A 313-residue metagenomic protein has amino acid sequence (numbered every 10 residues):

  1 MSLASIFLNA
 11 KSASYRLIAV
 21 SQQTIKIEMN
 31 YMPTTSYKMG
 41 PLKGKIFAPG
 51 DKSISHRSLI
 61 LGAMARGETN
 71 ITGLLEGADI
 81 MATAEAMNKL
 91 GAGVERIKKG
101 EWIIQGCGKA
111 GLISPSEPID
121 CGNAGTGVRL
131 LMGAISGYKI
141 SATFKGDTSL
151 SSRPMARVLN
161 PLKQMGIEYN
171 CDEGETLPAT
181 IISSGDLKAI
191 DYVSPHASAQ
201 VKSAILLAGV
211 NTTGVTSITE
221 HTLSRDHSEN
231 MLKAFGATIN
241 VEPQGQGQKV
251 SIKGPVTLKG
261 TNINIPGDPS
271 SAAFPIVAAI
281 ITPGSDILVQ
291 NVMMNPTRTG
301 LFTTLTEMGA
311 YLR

Functional and structural regions predicted by a protein language model:
M1-S2, R313: Accessible peptide chain termini
S2-S5, S12-R16: Low-acidity, Ser/Thr- and Arg-rich intrinsically disordered low-complexity segments
L3, Q23-T24: Short terminal hydrophobic/aromatic SLiMs and anchors at protein ends
F7, A19, K26-E28: Residues marking helix boundaries in flexible regions
F7-L8, K38: Short helix-onset patch at the extreme N-terminus, typifying the N->h transition of secretory signal peptides
Y15, Q22-Q23: Low-complexity, intrinsically disordered or signal/transmembrane-proximal segments
I25-R313: Structural preference for solvent-exposed beta-strand-turn elements and adjacent flexible terminal/loop segments within
